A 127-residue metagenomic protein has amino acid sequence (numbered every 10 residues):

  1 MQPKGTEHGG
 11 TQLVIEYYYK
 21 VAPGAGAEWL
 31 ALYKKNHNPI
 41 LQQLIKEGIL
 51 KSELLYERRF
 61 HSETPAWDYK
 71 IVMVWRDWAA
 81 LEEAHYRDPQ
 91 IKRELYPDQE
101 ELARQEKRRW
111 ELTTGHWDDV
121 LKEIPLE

Functional and structural regions predicted by a protein language model:
M1-H8: Bacterial Sec-dependent signal peptides at the C-terminal "C-region" and cleavage site
Q2, V14, E53-E57: Short structured motifs
K4, P39, Q43-K51, T64-A66 (+2 more regions): An amphipathic, aromatic/His-enriched active-site/gating alpha helix that lines ligand/cofactor pockets
G9-G24: Acidic/histidine-rich, surface-exposed loop or edge segments in extracytoplasmic proteins
E16-K20, Y56-R58, V74, D119-E123: Active-site-proximal beta-strand/loop segments in catalytic clefts of secreted hydrolases
Y17, W29, I71, L81: Hydrophobic pocket/interface hotspot
Y17-Y19, Y33, Y56, Y69 (+2 more regions): Sequence-level detector for tyrosine residue identity
A22, G26-W67: N-terminal, post-signal-peptide region of Sec/Tat-exported proteins
